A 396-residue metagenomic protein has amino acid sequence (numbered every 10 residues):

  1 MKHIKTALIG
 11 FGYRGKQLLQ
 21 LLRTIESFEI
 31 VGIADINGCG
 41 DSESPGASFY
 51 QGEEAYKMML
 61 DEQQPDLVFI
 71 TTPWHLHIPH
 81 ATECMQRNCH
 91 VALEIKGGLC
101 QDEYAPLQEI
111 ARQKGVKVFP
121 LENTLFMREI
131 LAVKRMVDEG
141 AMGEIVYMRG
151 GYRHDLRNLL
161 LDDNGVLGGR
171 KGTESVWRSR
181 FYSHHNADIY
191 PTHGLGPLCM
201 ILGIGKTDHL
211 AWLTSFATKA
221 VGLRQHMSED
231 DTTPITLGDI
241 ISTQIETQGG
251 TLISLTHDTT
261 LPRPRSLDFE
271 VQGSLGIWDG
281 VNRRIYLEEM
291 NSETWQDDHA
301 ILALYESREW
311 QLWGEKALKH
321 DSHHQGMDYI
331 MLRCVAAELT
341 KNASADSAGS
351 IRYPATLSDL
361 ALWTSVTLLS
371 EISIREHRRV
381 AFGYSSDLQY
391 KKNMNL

Functional and structural regions predicted by a protein language model:
M1-G46: N-terminal Rossmann-like dinucleotide-binding module
G32, L67, Y147: Short, Asp-centered acidic motifs that coordinate Mg2+ and/or phosphate in catalytic or ligand-binding sites
A47-A55: Conserved SAM-binding strand-loop segment of SAM-dependent methyltransferases
L60, D66-L67, P73-W74, I78-F126 (+1 more regions): Beta-strand-loop-alpha-helix segment that lines the small-molecule cofactor/substrate pocket of alpha/beta enzymes
L67-F69, V116, K319-H323, R333-L396: C-terminal helix-rich "cap/oligomerization" subdomain common to oxidoreductases
W74, E103-P106, K117-V118, L125-F126 (+6 more regions): Catalytic cores of eukaryotic secretory-pathway lumenal/extracellular enzymes that build and remodel glycoconjugates
T124-P234, H377: Predominantly a Rossmann-like dinucleotide-binding segment in NAD(P)-dependent oxidoreductases
T232-I241, Q248-M327: NAD(P)-dinucleotide binding in Rossmann-like oxidoreductases
